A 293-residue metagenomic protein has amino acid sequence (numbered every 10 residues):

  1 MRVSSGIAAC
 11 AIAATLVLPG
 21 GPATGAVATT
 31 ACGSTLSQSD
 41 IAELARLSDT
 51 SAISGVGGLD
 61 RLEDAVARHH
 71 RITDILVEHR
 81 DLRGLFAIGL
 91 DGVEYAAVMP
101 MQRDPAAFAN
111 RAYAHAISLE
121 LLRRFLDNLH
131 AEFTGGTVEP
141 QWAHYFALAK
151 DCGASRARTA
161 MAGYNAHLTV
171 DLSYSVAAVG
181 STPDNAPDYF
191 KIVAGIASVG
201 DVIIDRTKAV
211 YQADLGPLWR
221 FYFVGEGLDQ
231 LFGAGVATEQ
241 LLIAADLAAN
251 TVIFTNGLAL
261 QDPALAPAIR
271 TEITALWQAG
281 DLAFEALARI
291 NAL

Functional and structural regions predicted by a protein language model:
M1-A28: Secretory targeting and sorting signals
T29-A112, R123: Leu/Val/Ala/Ile-rich N-terminal alpha-helices, chiefly Sec-type signal peptides and the beginnings
T30, S39-A42, E226-L293: A cross-kingdom marker for long, charged
A31, L90-P183: Long acidic/polar interaction regions in large eukaryotic complex-forming proteins
E43, A65-I75, G89, A96 (+9 more regions): Charge-rich, solvent-exposed alpha-helical interaction surfaces
I53-D64, G84, I88, A112 (+9 more regions): Alpha-helix boundary/N-cap detector
Y164, L168-A234: Short helix-loop boundary/capping segments
